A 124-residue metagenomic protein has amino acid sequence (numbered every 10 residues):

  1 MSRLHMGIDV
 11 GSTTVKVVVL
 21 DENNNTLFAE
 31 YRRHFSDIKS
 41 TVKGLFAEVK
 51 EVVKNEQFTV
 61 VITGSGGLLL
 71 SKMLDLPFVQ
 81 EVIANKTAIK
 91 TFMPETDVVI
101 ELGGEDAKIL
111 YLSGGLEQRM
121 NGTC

Functional and structural regions predicted by a protein language model:
M1-E81: N-terminal glycine/serine-rich phosphate-binding loop of ATP-dependent small-molecule kinases, especially carbohydrate
Q80-C124: Glycine-rich phosphate-binding loop of actin/hexokinase-like ATP-binding domains
